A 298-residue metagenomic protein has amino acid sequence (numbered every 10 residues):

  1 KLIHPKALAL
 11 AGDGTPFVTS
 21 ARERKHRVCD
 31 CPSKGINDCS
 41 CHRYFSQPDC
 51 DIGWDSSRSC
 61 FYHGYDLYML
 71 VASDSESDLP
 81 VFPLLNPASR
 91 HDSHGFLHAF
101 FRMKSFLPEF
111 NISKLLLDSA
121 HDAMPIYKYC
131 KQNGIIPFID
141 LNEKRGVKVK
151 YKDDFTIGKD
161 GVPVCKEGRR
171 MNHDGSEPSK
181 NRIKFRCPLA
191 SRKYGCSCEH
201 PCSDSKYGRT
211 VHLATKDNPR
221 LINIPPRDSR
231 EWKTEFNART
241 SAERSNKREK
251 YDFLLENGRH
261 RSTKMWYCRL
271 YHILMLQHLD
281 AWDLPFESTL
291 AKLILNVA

Functional and structural regions predicted by a protein language model:
K1-L115, S119-Q132, N142: Polybasic low-complexity intrinsically disordered regions
K1-P5, L10, R24-K25, S73-H94 (+6 more regions): Extended interaction regions within the primary functional domain
T19-R22, P125, V149-K150, C268-Y271: Short, solvent-exposed polar/charged micro-motifs at secondary-structure junctions
H26-V28, I36-D38, Q47, K148 (+4 more regions): Mature extracytoplasmic/luminal segments of secretory-pathway proteins
S40, G53, K184-I224: Long, low-complexity, polar/charged, intrinsically disordered or flexibly structured peripheral segments
S93-L189: An internal, acidic/charged active-site-proximal segment that coordinates divalent cations and/or engages
Y151-K180, T215-R261: Short amphipathic alpha-helical "interface-anchor" segments enriched in bulky aromatics
W232-A298: Basic, amphipathic alpha-helical segments enriched in Lys/Arg and hydrophobic/aromatic residues
